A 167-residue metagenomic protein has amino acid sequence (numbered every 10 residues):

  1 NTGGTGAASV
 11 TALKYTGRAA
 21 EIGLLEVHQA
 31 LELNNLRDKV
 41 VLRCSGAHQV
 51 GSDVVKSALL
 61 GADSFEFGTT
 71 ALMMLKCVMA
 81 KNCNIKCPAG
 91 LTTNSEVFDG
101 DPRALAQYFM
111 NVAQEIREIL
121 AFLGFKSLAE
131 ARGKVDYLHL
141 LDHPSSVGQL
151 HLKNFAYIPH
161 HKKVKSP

Functional and structural regions predicted by a protein language model:
N1-V97: Glycine-rich phosphate/ribose-binding loops and adjacent secondary-structure elements that form binding surfaces
T2, H28, N34, S45 (+3 more regions): Residue-level signal for functionally critical sites in structured catalytic/ligand-binding pockets
A19, L31, S57, L120-L123 (+2 more regions): Hydrophobic alpha-helix position signal
M73-V135, H139-H143: Active-site or pore-adjacent capping/gating segments
F125, A129-P167: Terminal amphipathic helices with adjacent charged low-complexity linkers/tails
